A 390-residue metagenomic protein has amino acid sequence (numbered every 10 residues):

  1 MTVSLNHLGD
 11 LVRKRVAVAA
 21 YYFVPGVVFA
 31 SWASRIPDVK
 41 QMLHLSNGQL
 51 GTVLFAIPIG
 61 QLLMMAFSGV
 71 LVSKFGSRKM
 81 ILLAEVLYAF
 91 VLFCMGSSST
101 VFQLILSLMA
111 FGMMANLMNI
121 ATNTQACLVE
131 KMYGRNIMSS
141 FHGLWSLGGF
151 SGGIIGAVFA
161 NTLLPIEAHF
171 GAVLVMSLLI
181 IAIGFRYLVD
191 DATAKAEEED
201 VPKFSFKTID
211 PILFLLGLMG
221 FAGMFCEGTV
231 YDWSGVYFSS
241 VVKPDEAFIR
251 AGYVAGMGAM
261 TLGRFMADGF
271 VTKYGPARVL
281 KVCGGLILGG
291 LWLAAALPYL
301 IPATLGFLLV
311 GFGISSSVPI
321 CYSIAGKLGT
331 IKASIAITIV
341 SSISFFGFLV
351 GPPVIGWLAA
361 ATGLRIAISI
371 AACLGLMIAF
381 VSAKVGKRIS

Functional and structural regions predicted by a protein language model:
A30, I57-A66, G149-F150, M257-F265 (+1 more regions): Residue-level signature of mid-helix packing/kink "hotspots" within the transmembrane helices of 12-pass Major
S34-G48, D232-F248: Short amphipathic helix-loop junctions that connect adjacent transmembrane helices in Major Facilitator Superfamily/SLC
V39-K40, L71-V72, V158-L163, F238-S239 (+3 more regions): Interfacial helix-cap and linker-helix signal at transmembrane-aqueous boundaries of multi-pass secondary transporters
H44, G76, S97-F102, G275 (+2 more regions): Helix-breaking motifs and short loop linkers at transmembrane-helix boundaries and internal kinks in secondary membrane
L63-F102: Conserved MFS/SLC helix-loop-helix module at the cytosolic interface between two early adjacent transmembrane helices
M64-S77, G263-G275, A359-A360: Helix-to-loop junctions at the C-terminal end of transmembrane segments in multipass secondary transporters
L108-L144: Cytoplasmic helix-loop-helix junction between adjacent transmembrane helices in 12-TM secondary transporters
S140-V189: Helix-loop-helix hairpin linking two adjacent transmembrane segments in secondary transporters
